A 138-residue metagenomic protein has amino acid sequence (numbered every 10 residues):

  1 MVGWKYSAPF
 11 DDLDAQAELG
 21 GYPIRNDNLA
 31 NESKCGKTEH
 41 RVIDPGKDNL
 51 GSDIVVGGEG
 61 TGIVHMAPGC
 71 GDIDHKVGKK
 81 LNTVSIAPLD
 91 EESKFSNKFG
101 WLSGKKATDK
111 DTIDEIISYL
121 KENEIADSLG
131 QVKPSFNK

Functional and structural regions predicted by a protein language model:
M1-I63, D72, K76: Protease-associated
D48-K138: Residue patterns forming the tRNA-binding/recognition surfaces of aminoacyl-tRNA synthetases and related DALR
